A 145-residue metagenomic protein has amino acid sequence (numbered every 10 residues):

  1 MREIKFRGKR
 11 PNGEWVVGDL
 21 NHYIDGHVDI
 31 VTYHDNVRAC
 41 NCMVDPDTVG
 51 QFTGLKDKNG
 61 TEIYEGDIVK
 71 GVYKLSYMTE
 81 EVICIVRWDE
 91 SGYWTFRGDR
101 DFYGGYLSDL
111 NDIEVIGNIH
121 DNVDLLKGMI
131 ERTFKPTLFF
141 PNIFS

Functional and structural regions predicted by a protein language model:
M1-S145: Secondary-structure transition motif
